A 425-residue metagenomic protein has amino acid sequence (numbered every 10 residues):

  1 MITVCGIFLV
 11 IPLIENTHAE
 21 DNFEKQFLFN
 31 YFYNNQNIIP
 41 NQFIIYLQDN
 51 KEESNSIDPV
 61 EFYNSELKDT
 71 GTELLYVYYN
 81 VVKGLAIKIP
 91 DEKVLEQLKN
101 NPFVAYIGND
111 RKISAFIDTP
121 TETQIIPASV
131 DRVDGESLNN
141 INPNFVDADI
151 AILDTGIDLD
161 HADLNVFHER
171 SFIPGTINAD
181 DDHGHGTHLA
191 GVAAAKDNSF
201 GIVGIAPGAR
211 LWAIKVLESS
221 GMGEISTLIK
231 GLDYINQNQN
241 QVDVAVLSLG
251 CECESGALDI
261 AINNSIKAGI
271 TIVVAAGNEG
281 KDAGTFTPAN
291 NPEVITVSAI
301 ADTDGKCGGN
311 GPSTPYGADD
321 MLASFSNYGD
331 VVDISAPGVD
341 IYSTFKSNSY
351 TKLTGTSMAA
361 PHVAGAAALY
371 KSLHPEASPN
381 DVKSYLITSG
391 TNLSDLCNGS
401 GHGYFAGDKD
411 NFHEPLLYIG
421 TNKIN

Functional and structural regions predicted by a protein language model:
L9-F23: Sec-dependent signal peptide cleavage junction
N22-N34, N64-I126: Autoinhibitory propeptides
F23-P40, I89-E96, D118-I152, R170-D182 (+3 more regions): N-terminal domain-start motif of subtilase-like serine proteases
F43-I45, G84-A86, Y106-G108, D149-L153 (+11 more regions): Structural recognition of the beta-strand scaffold that forms the well-ordered cores of secreted hydrolase catalytic
Y76, V203-A209, A213, L232-Y234 (+7 more regions): C-terminal subdomain of the subtilisin-like protease fold in secreted/lumenal serine endopeptidases
L138-E169, I177-T227, N240-D243, E254 (+4 more regions): Subtilisin-like serine protease catalytic core
D154, L164, I270, F286-S372 (+3 more regions): Extracellular S/T/G-rich loop segment that most often corresponds to the catalytic His/Ser-adjacent loop
T176-A190, K281, T351-V363: Gly/Ser-rich catalytic serine loop of serine hydrolases
